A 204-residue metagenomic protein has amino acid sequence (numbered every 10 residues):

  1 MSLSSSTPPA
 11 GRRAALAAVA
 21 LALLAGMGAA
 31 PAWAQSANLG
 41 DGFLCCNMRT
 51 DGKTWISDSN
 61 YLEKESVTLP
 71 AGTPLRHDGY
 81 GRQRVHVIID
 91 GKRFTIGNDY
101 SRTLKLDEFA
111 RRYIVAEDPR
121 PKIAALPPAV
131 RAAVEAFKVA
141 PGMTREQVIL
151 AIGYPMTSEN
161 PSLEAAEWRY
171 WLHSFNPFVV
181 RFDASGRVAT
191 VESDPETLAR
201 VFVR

Functional and structural regions predicted by a protein language model:
M1-G11: N-terminal secretory signal peptides that target proteins for export/translocation
S4, V19-L21, E135, V179: Exposed boundary/loop context
A10, A25-M27, L39-D41: Feature targets compositionally biased, intrinsically disordered low-complexity regions with long contiguous runs
R12-L16: N-terminal export leaders
A17-G28: Bacterial N-terminal signal peptides
W33-R204: Residues within mature, well-folded domains
